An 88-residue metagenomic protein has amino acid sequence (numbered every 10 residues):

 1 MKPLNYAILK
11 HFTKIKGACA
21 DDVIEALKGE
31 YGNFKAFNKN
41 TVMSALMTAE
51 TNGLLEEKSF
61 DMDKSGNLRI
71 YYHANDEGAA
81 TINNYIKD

Functional and structural regions predicted by a protein language model:
M1-L4, N38: N-terminal positioning helix adjacent to the helix-turn-helix/winged-helix DNA-binding module
N5-F12: Hydrophobic residues on short alpha-helical segments
T13-D22: Short capping segments at the starts of secondary-structure elements
D21-N33: DNA-recognition alpha helix
M43-E50: Short, hydrophobic-biased segments on the C-terminal half of alpha helices that form "recognition helices"
E50-D61: A short, conserved structural fragment
S59-I70: Short, Lys/Arg-rich nucleic-acid/phosphate-binding segment
I70-D88: Short, amphipathic alpha-helical interaction segments positioned at domain boundaries
